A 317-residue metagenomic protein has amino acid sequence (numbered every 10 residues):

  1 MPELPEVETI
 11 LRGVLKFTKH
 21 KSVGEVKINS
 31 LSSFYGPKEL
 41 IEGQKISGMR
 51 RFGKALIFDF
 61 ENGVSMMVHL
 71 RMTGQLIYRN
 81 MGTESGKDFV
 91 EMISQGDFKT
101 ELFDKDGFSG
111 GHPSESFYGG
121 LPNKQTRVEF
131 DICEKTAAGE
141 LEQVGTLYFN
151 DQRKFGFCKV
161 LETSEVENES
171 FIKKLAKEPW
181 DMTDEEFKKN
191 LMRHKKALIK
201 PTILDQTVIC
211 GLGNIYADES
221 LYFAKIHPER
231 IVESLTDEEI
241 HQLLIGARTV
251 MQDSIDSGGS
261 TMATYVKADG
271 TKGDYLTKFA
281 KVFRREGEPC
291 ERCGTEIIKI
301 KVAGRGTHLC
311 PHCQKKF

Functional and structural regions predicted by a protein language model:
M1-F317: Structured catalytic/nucleic-acid-binding cores of DNA maintenance enzymes
